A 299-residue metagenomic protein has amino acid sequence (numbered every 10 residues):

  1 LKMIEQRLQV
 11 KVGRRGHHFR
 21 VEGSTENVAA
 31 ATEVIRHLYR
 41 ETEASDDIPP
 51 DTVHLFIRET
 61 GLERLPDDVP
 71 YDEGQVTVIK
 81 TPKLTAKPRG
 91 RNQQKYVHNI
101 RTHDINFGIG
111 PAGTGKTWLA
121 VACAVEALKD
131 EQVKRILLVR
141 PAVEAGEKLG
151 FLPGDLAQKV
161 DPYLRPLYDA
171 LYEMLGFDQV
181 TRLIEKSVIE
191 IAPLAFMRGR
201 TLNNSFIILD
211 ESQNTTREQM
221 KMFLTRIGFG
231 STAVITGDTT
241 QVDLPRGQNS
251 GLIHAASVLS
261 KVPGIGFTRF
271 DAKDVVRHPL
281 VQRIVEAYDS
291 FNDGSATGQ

Functional and structural regions predicted by a protein language model:
L1-Q6: Short amphipathic alpha-helix segments
R7-Q9, G16, H103: A generic structural motif
L8-V12, F267-T268: A short linear hydrophobic-aromatic micro-motif
G13-E73: Interdomain "pre-motor" coupling segment immediately N-terminal to P-loop NTPase/helicase cores
H18, P82-R91, H98-L209, Q213-Q299: Conserved helicase motor core of SF1/SF2 NTP-dependent helicases
D72-T85: Conserved adenine-nucleotide phosphate-binding loops and their immediately adjacent elements
